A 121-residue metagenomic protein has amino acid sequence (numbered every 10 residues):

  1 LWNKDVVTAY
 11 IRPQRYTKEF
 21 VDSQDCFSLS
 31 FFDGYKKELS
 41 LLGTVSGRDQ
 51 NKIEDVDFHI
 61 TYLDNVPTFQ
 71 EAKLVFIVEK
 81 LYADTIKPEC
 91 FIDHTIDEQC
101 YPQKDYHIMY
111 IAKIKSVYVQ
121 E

Functional and structural regions predicted by a protein language model:
L1-E121: Active-site-proximal mixed secondary-structure blocks
